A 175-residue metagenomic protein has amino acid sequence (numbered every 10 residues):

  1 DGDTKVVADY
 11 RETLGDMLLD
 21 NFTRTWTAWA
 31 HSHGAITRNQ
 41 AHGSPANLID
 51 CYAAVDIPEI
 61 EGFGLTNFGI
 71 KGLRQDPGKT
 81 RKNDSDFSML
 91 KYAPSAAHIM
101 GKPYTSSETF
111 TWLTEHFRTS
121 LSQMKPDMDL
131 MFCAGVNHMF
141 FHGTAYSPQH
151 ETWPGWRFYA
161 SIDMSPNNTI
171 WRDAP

Functional and structural regions predicted by a protein language model:
D1-P58, F63-P175: Carbohydrate-binding surfaces of carbohydrate-active enzymes
